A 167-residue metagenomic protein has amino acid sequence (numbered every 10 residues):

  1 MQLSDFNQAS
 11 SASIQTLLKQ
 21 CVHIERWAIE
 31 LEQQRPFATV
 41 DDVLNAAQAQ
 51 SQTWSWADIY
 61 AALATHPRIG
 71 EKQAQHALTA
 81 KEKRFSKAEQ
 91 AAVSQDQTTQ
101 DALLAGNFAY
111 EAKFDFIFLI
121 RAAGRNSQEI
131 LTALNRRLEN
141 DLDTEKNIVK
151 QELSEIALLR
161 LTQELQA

Functional and structural regions predicted by a protein language model:
M1-C21, R26-G106, E155-A167: Aromatic-anchored, charged helix-turn/loop surface patch used as a conserved interaction hotspot
E89, V93-A167: C-terminal non-catalytic interaction appendages of large macromolecular assemblies
